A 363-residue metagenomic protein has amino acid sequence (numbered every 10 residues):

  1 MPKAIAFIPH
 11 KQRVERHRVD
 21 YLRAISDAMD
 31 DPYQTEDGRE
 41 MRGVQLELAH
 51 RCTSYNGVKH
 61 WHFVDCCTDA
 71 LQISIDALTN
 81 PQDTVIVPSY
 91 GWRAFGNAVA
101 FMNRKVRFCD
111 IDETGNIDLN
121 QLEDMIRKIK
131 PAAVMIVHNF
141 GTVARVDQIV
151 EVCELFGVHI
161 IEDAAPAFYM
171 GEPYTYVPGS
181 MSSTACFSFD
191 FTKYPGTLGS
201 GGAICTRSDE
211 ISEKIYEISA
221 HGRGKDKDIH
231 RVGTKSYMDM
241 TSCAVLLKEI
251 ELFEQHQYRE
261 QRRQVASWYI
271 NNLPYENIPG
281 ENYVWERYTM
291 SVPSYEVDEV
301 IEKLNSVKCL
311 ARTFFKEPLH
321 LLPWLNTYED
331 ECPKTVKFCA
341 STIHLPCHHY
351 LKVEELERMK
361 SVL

Functional and structural regions predicted by a protein language model:
M1-Q34, V158, P346: N-terminal "arm"/small-domain region of PLP-dependent enzymes with the aminotransferase-like
P9, I25, L48, A70 (+16 more regions): Generic structural signal for small/hydrophobic residues in well-ordered secondary structure, especially within
Y33-T84, A98-M102, F108: Phosphate-binding glycine-rich loop
S74-K128: Conserved PLP-anchoring active-site segment centered on the Schiff-base-forming lysine
T114-T197, A203-C205, E210, H344: Active-site phosphate-binding strand-loop segment of PLP-dependent enzymes
A167-Y174, M181-R287, H320: Active-site region of PLP-dependent enzymes
G224-K225, W268, V300-E331, F338-I343: Conserved PLP cofactor-binding pocket of PLP-dependent enzymes
W285-S294, L322-E329, A340-V353: Conserved PLP-binding active-site segment of the aspartate aminotransferase-like
